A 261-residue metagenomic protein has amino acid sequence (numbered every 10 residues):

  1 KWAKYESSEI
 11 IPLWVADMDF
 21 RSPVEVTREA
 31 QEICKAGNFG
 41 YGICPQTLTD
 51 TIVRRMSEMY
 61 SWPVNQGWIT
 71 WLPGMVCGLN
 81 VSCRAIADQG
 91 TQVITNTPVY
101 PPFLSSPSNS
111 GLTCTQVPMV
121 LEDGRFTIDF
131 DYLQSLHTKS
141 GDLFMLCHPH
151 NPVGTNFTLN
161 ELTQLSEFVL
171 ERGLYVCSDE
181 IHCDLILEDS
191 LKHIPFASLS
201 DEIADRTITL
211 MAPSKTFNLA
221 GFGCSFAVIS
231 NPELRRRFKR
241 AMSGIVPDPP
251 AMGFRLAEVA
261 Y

Functional and structural regions predicted by a protein language model:
K1-G74, V81, A260-Y261: N-terminal small-domain helix-loop-helix segment of the aminotransferase-like
A85-P107: Conserved PLP-anchoring active-site segment centered on the Schiff-base-forming lysine
N109-T115: A short helix-loop-beta submotif of the ANL/AMP-binding
S110, E171-R172, I203: Helix C-cap/helix->beta junction micro-motif
T115, V120-L191: Active-site phosphate-binding strand-loop segment of PLP-dependent enzymes
D201-Y261: Conserved core segment of the aminotransferase class I/II
